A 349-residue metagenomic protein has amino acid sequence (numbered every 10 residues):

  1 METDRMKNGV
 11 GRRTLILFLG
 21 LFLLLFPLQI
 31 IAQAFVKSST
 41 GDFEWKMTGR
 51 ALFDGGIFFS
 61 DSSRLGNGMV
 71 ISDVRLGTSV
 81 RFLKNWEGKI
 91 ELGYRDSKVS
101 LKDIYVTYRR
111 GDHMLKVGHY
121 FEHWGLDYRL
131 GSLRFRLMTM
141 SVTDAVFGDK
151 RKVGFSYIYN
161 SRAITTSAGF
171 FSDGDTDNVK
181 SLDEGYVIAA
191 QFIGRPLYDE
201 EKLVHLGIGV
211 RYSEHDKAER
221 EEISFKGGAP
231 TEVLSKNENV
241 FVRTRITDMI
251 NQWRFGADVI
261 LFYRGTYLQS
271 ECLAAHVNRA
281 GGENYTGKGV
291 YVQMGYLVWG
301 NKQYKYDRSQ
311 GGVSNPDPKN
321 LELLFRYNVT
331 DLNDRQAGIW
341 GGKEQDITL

Functional and structural regions predicted by a protein language model:
M1-R12: N-terminal secretory signal peptides that target proteins for export/translocation
D4-M6, F22, G56, G93 (+4 more regions): Intrinsically disordered, low-complexity regions of eukaryotic proteins
R5, L15, Q29-I30: Generic short N-terminal amphipathic or hydrophobic helices
L15-L17, F43: Residue-level recognition of alpha-helix boundary/capping or hinge positions
F18-Q29: Bacterial N-terminal signal peptides
A34-T176, K180-D216, Y291-N315, E322-A337: Outer membrane beta-barrel
D61-S63, E221-L349: Outer-membrane beta-barrel pore domains
